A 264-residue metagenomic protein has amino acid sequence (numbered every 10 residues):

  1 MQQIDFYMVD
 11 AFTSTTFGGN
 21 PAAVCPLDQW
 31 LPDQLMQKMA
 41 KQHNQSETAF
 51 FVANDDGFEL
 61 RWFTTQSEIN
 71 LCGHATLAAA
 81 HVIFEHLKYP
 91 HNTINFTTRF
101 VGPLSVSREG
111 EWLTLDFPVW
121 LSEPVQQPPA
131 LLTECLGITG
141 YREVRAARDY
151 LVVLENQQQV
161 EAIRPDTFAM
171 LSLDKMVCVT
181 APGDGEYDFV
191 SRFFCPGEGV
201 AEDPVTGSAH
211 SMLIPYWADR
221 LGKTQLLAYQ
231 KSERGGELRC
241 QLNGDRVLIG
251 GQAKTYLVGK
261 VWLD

Functional and structural regions predicted by a protein language model:
M1-L71, L77-D264: Active-site proximal loop and beta-alpha junction motif in alpha/beta enzyme cores
